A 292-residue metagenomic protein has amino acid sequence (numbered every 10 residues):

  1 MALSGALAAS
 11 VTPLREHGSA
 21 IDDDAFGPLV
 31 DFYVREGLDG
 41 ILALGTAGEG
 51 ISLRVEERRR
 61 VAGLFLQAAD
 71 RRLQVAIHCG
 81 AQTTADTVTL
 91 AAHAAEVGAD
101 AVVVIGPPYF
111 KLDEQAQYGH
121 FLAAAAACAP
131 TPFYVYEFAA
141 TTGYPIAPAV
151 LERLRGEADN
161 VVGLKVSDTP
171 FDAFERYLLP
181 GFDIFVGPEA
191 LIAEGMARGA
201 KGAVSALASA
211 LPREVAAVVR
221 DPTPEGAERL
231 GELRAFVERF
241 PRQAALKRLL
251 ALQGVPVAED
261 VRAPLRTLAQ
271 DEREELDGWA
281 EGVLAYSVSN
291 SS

Functional and structural regions predicted by a protein language model:
M1-G143, R153: Active-site beta->alpha loop and helix N-cap motifs at the rims of alpha/beta catalytic domains
A2-P13, E36-L38, A197-A200, V204-S292: C-terminal alpha-helical cap/extension of soluble enzyme domains
S19-D22, F26, R58, T87 (+6 more regions): Generic structural signal for well-ordered, non-membrane alpha-helical segments in soluble metabolic enzymes
T46, A81, P107, S167 (+3 more regions): Residue-level "edge-of-site" marker
E49-G50, F110-K111, P170, A193 (+2 more regions): Short secondary-structure capping/turn micro-motifs that flank functional sites
L53-E56, E114-Q117, I146-A147, A197-R198 (+2 more regions): Short secondary-structure transition/capping segments
A123-T131, F138-F240: Catalytic alpha/beta core domains of metabolic enzymes, predominantly
